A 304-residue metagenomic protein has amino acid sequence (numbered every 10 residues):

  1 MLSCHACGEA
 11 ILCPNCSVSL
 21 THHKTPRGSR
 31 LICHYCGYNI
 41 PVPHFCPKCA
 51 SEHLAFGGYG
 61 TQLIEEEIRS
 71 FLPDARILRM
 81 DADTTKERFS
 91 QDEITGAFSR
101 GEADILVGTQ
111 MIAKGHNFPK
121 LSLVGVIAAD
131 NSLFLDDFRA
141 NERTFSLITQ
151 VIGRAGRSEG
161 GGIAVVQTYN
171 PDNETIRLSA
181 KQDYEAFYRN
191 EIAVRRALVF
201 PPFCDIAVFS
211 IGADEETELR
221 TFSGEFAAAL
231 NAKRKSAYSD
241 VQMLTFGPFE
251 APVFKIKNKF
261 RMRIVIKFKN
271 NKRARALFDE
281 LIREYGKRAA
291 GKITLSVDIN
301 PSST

Functional and structural regions predicted by a protein language model:
M1-R220, F249-F254, R263-I264, K272: Inter-lobe coupling/hinge segments of SF2-like helicase ATPases
R69-A75, A227-S236: Short helix-loop-beta junction
F203-A207, M243, N258-M262, G291-I293: Residues at beta-strand starts and edge strands
F222-A229, A276-E284: Short amphipathic alpha-helices in soluble, non-transmembrane regions that often serve as interface/regulatory elements
R234-A251, G291-D298: Short beta-strand elements
A237-Y238, I256-F260, K272, A289: Nucleotide-binding motor/catalytic cores of P-loop/tubulin-like NTPases across gene-expression machines
F254-V265, I299-T304: Short, low-order "capping/linker" segments at domain edges
N271, D279-T304: Generic C-terminus detector
